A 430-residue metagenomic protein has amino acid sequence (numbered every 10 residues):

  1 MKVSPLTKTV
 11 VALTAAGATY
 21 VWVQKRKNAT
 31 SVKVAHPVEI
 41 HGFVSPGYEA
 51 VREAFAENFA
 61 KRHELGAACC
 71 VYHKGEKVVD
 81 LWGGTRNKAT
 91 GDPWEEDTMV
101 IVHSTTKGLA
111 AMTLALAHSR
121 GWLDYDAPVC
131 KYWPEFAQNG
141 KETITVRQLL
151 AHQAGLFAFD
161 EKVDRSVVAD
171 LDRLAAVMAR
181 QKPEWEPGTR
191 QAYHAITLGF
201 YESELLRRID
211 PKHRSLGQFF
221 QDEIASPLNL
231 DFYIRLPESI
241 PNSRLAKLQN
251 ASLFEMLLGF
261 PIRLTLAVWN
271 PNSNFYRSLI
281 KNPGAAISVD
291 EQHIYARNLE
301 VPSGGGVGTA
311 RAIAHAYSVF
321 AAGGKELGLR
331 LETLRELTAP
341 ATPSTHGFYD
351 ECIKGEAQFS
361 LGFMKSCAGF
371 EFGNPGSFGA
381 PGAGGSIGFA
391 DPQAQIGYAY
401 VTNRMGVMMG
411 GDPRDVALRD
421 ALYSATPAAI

Functional and structural regions predicted by a protein language model:
M1-K33, Y295: Short amphipathic, positively biased membrane-proximal segments that drive organelle/inner-membrane targeting
G42-V102, D124: Short, conserved catalytic-motif segment at the N-terminal edge
E49, F55-A56, G75, T98-A127 (+3 more regions): Active-site SXXK
E95-D97, Q181-G188, G199-S203, H293-P302: Flexible glycine/proline-enriched surface loops and loop-helix/loop-strand junctions
E96, I101-T105, A117-E161, A179-K182 (+3 more regions): Active-site helix/loop module of the DD-peptidase/beta-lactamase fold, centered on the serine-lysine SxxK catalytic
H152, L198-L205, E300, G304-E326 (+1 more regions): Active-site-proximal alpha-helical segments within enzyme catalytic domains
N250-A310, A339-Q393, A429-I430: Active-site Gly/Thr loop motif
A322-K325, T338-Y349, M408-I430: Short, gly/Ser/Thr-rich active-site loops of penicillin-recognizing serine hydrolases
